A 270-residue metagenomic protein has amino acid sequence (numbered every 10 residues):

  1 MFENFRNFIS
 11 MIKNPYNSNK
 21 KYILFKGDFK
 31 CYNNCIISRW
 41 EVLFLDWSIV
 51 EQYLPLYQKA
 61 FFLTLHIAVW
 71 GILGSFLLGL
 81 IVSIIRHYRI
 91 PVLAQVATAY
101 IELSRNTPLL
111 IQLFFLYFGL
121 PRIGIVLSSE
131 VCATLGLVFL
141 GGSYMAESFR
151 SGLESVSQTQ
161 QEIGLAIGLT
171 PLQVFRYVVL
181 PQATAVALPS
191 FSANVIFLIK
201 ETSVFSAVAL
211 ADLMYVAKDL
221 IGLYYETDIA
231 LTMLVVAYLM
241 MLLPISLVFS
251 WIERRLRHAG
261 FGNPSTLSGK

Functional and structural regions predicted by a protein language model:
I36-K270: Transmembrane alpha-helices and adjacent helix-loop boundaries
